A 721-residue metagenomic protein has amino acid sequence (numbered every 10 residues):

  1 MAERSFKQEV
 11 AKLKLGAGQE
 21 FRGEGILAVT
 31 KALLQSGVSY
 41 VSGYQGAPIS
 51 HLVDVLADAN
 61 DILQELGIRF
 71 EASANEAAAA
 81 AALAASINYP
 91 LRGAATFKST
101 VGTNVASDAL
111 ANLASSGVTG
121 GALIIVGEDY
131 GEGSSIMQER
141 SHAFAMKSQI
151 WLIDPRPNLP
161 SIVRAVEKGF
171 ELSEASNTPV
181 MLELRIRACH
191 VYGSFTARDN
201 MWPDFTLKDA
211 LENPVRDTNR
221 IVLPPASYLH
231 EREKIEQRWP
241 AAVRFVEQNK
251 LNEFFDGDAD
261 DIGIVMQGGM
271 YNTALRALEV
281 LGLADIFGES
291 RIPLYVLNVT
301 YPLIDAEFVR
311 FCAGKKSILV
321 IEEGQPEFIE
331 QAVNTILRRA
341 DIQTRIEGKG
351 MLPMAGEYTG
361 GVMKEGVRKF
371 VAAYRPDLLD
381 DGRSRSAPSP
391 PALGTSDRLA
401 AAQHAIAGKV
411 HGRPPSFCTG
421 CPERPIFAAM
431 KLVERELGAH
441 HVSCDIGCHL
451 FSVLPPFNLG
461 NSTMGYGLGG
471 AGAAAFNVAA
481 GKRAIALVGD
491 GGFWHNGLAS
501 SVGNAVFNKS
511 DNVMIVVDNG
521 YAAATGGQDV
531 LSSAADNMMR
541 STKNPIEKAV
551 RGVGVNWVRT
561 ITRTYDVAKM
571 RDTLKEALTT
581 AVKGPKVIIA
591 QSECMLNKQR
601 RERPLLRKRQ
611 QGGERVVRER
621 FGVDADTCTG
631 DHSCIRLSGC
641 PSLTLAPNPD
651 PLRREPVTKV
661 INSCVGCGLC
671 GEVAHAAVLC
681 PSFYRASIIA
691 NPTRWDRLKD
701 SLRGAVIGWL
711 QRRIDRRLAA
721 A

Functional and structural regions predicted by a protein language model:
M1-L159, R187, G257-D258, V265 (+1 more regions): Thiamine diphosphate
A2-I26, R156-F417, P422-E423, T564 (+4 more regions): Flexible, low-complexity linker and terminal segments
L52-V55, A82-A85, V105-A109, E132-R140 (+15 more regions): Short acidic, glycine/serine/threonine-rich loops at helix termini
V55-I62, A277-P293, K548-G554: Short helix-loop-beta junction
D61-A72, S115-G127, T206-N213, F507-G520 (+3 more regions): A glycine-rich helix N-cap at a beta->alpha junction
S134, V453-V587, M595-R600: Thiamine diphosphate
G612-D624, A676-A721: Intrinsic disorder at enzyme termini
